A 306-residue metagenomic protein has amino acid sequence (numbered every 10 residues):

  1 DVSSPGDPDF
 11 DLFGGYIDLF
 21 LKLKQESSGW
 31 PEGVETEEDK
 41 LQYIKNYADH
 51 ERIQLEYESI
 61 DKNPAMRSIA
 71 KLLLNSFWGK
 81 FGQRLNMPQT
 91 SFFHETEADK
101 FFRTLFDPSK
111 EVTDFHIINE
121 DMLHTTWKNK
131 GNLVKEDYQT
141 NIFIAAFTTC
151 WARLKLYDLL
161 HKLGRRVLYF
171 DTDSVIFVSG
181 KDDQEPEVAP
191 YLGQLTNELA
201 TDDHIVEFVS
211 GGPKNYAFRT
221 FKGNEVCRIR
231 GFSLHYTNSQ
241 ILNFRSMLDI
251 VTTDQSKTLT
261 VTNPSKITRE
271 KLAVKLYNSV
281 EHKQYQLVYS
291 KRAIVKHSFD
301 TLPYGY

Functional and structural regions predicted by a protein language model:
D1-Y306: Conserved acidic
